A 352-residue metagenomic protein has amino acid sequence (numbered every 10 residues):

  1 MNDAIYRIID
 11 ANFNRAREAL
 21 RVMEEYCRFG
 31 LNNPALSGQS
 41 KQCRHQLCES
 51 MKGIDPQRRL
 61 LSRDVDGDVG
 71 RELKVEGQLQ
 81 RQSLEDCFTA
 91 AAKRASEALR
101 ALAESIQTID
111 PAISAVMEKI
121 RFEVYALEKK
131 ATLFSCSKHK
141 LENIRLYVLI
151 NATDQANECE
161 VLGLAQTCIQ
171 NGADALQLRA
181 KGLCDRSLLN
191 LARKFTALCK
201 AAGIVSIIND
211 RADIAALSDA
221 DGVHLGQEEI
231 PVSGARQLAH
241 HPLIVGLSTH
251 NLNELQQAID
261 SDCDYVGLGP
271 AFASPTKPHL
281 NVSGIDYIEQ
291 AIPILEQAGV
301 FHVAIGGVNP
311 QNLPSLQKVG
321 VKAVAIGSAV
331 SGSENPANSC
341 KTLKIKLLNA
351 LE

Functional and structural regions predicted by a protein language model:
M1-N14, E18-S137: Structural preference for solvent-exposed beta-strand-turn elements and adjacent flexible terminal/loop segments within
P34, A175-L189, P270-P278: Glycine-rich, proline-tolerant flexible connector loops at the mouths of alpha/beta enzymes
L84, E142-L162, L243-T249, A304: Active-site mouth loops of central-metabolism enzymes
A95, V148, C168, L176 (+7 more regions): Conserved, mostly hydrophobic/aromatic
Q170-D174, L217-V223, L238-V245, I259-A271 (+2 more regions): Glycine-enriched alpha-helix->loop->beta-strand junction motifs that scaffold or abut catalytic
D174, Q227-A235, Y265-H279, L313 (+1 more regions): Glycine-rich phosphate-binding active-site loops on the catalytic face of alpha/beta enzymes
L188-D210, Q227-H250, H279-A304, P310 (+1 more regions): Alpha-helix-loop-beta-strand connector modules within alpha/beta enzyme cores
S206-D221, H250-D262, F301-A304, V308-I326 (+1 more regions): Catalytic cores of alpha/beta
